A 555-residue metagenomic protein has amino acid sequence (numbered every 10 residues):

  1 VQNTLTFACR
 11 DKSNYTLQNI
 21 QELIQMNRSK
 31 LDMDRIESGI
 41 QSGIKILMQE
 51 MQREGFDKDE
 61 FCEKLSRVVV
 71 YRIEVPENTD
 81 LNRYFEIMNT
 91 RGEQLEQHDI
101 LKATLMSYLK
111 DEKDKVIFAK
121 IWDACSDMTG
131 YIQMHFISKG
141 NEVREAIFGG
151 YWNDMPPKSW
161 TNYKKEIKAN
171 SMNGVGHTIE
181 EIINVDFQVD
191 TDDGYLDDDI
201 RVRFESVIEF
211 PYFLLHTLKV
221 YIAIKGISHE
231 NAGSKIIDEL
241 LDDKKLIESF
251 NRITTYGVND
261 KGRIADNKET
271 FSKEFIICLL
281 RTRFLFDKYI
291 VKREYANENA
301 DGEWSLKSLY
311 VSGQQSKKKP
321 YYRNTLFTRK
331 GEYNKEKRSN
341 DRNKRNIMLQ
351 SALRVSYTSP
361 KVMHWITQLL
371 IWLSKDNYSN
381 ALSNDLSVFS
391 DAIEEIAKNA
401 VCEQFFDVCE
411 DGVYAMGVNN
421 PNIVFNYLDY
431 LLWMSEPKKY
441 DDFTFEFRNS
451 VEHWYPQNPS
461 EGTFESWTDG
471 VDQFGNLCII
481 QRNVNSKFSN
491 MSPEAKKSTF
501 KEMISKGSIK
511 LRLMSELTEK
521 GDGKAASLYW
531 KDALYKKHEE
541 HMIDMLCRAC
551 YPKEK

Functional and structural regions predicted by a protein language model:
Q2-K555: Flexible coil/loop and intrinsically disordered segments
